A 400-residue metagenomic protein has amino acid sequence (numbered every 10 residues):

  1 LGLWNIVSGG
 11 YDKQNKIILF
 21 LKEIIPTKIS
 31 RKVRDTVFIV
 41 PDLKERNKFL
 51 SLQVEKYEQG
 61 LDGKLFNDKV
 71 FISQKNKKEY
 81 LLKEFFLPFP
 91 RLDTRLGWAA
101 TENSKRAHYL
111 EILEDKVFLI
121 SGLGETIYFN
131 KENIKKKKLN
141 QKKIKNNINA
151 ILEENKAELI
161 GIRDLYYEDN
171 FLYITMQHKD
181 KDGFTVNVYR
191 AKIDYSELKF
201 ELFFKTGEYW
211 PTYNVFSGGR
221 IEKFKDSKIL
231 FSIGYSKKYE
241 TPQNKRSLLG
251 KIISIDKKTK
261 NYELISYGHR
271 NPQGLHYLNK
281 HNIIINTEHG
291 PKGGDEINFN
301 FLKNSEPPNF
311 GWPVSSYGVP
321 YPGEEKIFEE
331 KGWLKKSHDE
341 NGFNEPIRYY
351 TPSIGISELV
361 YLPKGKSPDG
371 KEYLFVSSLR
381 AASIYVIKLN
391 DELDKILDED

Functional and structural regions predicted by a protein language model:
G2-P90: Sequence/structural signature of beta-propeller modules and their immediately flanking N-terminal secretory/stalk
F49, E55-P90, G97, L119-I120 (+2 more regions): Beta-propeller domain segments
S73-F89, D115-A150, Y195, E392-D394: Beta-propeller domains
A100-N103, I151-I160, E208-G218, S266 (+1 more regions): Short glycine-/Asp-/Thr-/Trp-enriched loop segments that recur within the blades of beta-propeller repeat domains
H108, I160-L165, S217-R220, Q273-L275 (+1 more regions): Beta-propeller and closely related beta-sheet repeat lectin domains
E111-D115, Y167-N170, K223-S227, L278-H281 (+1 more regions): Residue-level detector of Asp-centered blade-edge/turn motifs that repeat once per structural unit in beta-propeller
E132-D169, G207: Blade-loop segments of beta-propeller domains
L159-I160, D182-K223: Asp-box/WD-like beta-propeller blade repeats and closely related beta-sheet repeat scaffolds
